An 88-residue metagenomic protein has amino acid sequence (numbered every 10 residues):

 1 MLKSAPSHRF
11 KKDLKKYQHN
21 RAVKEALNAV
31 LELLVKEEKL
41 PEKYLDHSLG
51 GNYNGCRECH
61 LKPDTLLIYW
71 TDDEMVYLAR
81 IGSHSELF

Functional and structural regions predicted by a protein language model:
M1-P63, T71-Y77, S85-F88: Basic, Lys/Arg-enriched alpha-helical interface segments
G82: Residues forming the ATP-binding cleft of Hanks-type serine/threonine protein kinase domains
